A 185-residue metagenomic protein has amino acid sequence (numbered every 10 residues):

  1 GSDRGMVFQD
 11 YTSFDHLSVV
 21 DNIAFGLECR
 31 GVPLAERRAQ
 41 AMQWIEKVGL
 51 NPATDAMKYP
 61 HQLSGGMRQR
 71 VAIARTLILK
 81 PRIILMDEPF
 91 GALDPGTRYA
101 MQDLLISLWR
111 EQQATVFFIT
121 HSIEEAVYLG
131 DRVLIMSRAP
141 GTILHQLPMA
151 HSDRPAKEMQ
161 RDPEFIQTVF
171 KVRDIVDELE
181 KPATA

Functional and structural regions predicted by a protein language model:
Q9-F14, S122: Catalytic "switch" loops of ABC-type ATPases
V20-E28, R38, M42, P148: Short helical segment in ABC ATPase nucleotide-binding domains corresponding to the A-loop/adjacent helical element
A35-T54, S107: Conserved ABC ATPase "signature" region
Y59-L63, M67: Conserved ABC ATPase signature
I73: Hydrophobic anchor residue at the start of the ABC signature
K80: Conserved catalytic motifs of ABC-family nucleotide-binding domains
I84-D87: Catalytic Walker B motif of ABC-type/P-loop ATPase nucleotide-binding domains
